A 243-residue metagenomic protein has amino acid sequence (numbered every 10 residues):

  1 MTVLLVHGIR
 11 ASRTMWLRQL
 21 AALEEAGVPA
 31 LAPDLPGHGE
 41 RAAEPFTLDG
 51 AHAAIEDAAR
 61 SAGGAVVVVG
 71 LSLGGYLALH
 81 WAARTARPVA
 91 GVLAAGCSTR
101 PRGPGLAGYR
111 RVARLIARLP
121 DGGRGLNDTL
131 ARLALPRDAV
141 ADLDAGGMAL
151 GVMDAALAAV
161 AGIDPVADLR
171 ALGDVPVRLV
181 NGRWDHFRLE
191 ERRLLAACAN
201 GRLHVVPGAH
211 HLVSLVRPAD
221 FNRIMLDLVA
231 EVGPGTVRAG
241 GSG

Functional and structural regions predicted by a protein language model:
M1-E40: Conserved HGGG/HGGXW glycine-rich cap/lid loop of the alpha/beta-hydrolase fold
V6-G8, L71, N181-G182: The conserved beta1-alpha1 loop
A21, P29-V69, R223: Active-site loop/oxyanion-hole signature of alpha/beta-hydrolase fold enzymes
G70-G74, A78: Gly/Ala-rich beta-loop-alpha elbow adjacent to hydrolase catalytic centers
A83-R84, V89-P120: Flexible "cap/lid" loop of the alpha/beta hydrolase fold
P104, P120-A171: Conserved alpha/beta-hydrolase catalytic His-Asp/Glu region
P176-A209, L215: Conserved loop-alpha-helix segment in the C-terminal half of the alpha/beta-hydrolase fold that carries the catalytic
G201-G243: Catalytic active-site module of serine/aspartate enzymes centered on a nucleophile-bearing elbow/loop
